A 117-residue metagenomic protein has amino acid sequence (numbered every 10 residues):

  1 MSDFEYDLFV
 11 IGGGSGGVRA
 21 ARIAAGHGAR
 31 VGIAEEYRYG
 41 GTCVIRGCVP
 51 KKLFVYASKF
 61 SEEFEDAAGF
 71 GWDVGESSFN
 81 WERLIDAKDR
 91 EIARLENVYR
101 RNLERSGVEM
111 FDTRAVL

Functional and structural regions predicted by a protein language model:
S2-G16: Beta1/beta-strand and adjacent pyrophosphate-binding region of the FAD-binding site in flavoprotein oxidoreductases
D3-Y6, R22-A29, A34-L117: Glycine-rich flavin
